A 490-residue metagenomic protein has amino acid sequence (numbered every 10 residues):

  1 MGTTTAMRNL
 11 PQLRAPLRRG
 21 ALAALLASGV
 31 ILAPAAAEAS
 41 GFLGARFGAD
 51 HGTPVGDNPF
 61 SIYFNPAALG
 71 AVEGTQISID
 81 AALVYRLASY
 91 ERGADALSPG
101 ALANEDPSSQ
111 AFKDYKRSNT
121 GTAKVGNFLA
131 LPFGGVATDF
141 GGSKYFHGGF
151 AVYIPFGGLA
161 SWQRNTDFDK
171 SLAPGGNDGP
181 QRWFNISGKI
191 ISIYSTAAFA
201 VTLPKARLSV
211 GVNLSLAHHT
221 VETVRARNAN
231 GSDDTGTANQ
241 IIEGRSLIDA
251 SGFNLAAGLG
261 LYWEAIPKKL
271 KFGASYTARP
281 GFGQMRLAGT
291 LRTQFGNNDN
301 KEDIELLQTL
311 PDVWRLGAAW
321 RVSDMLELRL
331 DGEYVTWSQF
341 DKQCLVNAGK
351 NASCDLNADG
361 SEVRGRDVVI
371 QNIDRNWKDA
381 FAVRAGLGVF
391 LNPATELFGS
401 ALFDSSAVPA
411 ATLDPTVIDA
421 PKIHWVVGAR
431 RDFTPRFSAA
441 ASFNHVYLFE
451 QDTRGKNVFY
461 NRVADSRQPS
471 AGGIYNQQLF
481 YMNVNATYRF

Functional and structural regions predicted by a protein language model:
M1-P16: N-terminal secretory signal peptides that target proteins for export/translocation
Q12, R18, L22-A23, D50 (+1 more regions): General helical structural elements
P16-A21, A37-G41: A short, flexible low-complexity segment enriched in Lys/Arg and Gly/Pro that occurs in N-terminal basic tails
G20-A33: Bacterial N-terminal signal peptides
L32-I154, N444: N-terminal, post-signal peptide beta-strand-biased segments of exported outer-membrane/organellar beta-barrel and other
E38-D57, L131, A137-F490: Outer-membrane beta-barrel porins/channels
